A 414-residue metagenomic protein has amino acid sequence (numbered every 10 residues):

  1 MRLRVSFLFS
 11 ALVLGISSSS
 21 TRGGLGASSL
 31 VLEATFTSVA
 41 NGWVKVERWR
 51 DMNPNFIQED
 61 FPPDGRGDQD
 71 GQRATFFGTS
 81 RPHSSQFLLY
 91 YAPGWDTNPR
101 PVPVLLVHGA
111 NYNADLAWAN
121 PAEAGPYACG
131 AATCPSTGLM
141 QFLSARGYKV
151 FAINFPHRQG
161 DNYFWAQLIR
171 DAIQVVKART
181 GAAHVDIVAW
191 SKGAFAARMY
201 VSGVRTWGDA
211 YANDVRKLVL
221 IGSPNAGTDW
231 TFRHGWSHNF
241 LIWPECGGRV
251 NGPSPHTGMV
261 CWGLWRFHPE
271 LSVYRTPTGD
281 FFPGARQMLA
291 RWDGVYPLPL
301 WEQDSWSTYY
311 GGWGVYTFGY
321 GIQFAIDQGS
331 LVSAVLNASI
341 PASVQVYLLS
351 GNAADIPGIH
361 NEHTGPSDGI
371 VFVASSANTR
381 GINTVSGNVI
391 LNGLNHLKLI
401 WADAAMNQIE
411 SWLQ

Functional and structural regions predicted by a protein language model:
M1-F7: Bacterial N-terminal signal peptides that target proteins for export
L8-G15: Bacterial N-terminal signal peptides
A11, V104, Q345-V346: A residue-level signal for beta-strand positions that form part of recognition/binding surfaces within mature
V13, G94-T97, S339: Generic marker of residues within folded, mature protein domains
I16-S20: C-terminal segment of classical bacterial N-terminal signal peptides
G24-V188, K192-I242, G248, G387-Q414: N-terminal non-catalytic accessory region
T37-W43, W49, F56, D60 (+2 more regions): Helical cap/lid subdomain of alpha/beta-hydrolase-fold lipid enzymes that gates access to the catalytic pocket
